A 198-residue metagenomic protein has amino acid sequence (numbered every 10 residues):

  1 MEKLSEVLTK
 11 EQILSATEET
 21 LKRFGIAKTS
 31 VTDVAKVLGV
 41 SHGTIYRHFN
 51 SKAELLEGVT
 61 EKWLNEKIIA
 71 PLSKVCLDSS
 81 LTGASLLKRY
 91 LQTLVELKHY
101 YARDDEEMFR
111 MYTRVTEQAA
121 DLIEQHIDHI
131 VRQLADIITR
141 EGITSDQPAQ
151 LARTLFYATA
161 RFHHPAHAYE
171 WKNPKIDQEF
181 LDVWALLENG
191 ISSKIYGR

Functional and structural regions predicted by a protein language model:
M1-L8, I195-R198: N-terminal intrinsically disordered/low-complexity leader segments
Q12, A16, T20-E54, G58: Helix-turn-helix
I26, F49, E107-T116, Y157: Short helix-capping/turn signature of helix-turn-helix
L56-W63, Y101, H126: Alpha-helical DNA-contacting segments of helix-turn-helix folds
G58, L72-Y100, A152-L155: Hydrophobic alpha-helical connector segments
I68, V115-G142, A149-R153, Q178: Amphipathic alpha-helical packing segments from all-alpha helical-bundle domains
S85, R89, V95-D121, H164-H167: Amphipathic alpha-helical segments used for helix-helix packing
R132-T144, R153, Y157-R198: C-terminal peripheral helix-coil segments that are non-catalytic and often amphipathic
